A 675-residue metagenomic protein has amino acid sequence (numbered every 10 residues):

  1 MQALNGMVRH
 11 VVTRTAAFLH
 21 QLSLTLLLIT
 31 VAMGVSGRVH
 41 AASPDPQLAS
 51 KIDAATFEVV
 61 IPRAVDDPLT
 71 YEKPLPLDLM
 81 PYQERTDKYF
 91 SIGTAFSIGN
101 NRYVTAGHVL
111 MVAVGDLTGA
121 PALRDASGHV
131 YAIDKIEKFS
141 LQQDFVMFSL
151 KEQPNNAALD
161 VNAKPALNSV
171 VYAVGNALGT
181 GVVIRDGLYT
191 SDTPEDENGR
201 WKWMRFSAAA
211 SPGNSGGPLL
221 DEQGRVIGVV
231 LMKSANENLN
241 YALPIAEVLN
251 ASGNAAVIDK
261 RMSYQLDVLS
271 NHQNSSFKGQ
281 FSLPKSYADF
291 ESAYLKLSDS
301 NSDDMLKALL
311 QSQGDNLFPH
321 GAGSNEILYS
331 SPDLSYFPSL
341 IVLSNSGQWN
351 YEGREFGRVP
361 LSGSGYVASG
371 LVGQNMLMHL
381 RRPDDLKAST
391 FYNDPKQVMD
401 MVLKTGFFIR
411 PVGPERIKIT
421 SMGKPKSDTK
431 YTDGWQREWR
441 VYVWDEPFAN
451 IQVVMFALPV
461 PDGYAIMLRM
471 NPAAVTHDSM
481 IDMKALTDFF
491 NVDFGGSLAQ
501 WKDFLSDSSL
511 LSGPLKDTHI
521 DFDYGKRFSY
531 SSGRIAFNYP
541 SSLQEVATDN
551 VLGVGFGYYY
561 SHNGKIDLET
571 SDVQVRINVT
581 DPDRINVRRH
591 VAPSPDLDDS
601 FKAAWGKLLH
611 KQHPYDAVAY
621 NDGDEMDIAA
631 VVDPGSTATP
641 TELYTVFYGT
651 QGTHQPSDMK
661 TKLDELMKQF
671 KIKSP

Functional and structural regions predicted by a protein language model:
S43-A49, N156, V230-F318, V492-D507: C-terminal cap/linker of serine protease catalytic domains
S43-Y103, A113, L269-S286: Glycine-biased strand-turn-strand hairpin within the trypsin-fold
P44-Q47, M111-A113, N156-K202, A210-N214 (+1 more regions): Flexible, gly/ser-rich surface segments that form the specificity/activation loops bordering the active-site cleft
T86-I92, F96-D144, Q153, L167 (+1 more regions): Catalytic-histidine neighborhood of serine endopeptidases, predominantly the chymotrypsin-like S1/PA family
F96, A209-V230: Catalytic nucleophile loop of clan PA
D259, S344-S346, E355-V359, V460-F522 (+2 more regions): Surface-exposed amphipathic alpha-helical segments
L340-F407, S531-P593: Secretory pathway targeting signatures of secreted, lumenal, and periplasmic proteins
V398-D462, N578-H654, E665, S674: Signature of long, low-cysteine stretches enriched in small and polar/charged residues
